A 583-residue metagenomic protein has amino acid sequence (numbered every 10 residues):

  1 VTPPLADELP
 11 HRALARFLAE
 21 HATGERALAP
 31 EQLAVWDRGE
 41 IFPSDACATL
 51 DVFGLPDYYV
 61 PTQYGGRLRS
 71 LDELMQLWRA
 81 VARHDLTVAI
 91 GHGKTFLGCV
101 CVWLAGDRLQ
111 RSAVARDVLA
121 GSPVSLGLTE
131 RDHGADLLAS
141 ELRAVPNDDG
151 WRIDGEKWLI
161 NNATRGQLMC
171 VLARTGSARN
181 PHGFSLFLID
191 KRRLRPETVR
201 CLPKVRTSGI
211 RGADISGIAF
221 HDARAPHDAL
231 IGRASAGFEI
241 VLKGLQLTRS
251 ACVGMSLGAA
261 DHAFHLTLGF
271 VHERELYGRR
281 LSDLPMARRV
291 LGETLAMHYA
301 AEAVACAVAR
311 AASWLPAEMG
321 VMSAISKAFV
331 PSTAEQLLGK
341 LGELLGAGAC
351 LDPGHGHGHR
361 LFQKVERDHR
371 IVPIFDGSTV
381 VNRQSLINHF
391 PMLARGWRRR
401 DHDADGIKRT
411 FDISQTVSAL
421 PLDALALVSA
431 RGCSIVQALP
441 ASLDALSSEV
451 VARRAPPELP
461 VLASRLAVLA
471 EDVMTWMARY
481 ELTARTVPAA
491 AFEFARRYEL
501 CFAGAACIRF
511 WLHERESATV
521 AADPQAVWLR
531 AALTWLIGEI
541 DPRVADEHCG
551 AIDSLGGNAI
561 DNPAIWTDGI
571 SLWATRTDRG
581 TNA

Functional and structural regions predicted by a protein language model:
V1-G93, A113, L425-T486, A495 (+4 more regions): Amphipathic, small/basic residue-rich leader segments at the start of a protein or domain
A34, H298-F329, G342-D352: C-terminal helix-coil-helix/basic helical segment that borders enzyme active sites and/or dimer interfaces and provides
Y58, A120-T129: A short, Trp-centered hydrophobic/proline-enriched beta-strand micro-motif
A89-L109, G134-L137, H272: N-terminal glycine-rich flavin-associated loop
D154-R200: A short core secondary-structure module
V205-M297, I407-A506: Glycine-rich beta->alpha junctions and the first turn(s) of the following alpha-helix
L268-G269, M286-S313, P331, H513: Loop-to-helix element that buttresses phosphate recognition and phosphoryl-transfer chemistry
I325-A424, I537-A583: Alpha-helix capping/hinge segments and adjacent helical runs
